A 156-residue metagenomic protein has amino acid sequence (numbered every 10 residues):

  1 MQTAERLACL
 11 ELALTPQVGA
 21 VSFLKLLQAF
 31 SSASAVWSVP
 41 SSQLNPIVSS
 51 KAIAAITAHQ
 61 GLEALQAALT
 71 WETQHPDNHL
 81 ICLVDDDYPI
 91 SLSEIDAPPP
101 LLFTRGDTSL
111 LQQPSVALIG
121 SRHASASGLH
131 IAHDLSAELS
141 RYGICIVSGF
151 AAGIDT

Functional and structural regions predicted by a protein language model:
M1-R141: Short, positively charged patches
S136-T156: Phosphate/pyrophosphate-binding betaalpha-module
